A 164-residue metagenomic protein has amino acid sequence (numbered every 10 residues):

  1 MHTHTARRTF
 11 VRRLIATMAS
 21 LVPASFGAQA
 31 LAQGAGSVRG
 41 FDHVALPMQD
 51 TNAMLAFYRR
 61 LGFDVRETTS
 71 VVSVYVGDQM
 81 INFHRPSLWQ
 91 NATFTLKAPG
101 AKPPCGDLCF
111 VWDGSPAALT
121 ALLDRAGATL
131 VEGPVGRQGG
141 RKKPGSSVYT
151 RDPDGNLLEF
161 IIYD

Functional and structural regions predicted by a protein language model:
M1-S20: N-terminal secretory signal peptides and thylakoid transit peptides that target proteins across membranes
S25-N52, G106-L108, D164: N-terminal beta-strand motif that seeds the catalytic metal site of vicinal oxygen chelate
A32-G34, T93-K97: Short beta-strand/turn micro-motifs at beta-sheet edges
G40, T68, G77, P104 (+1 more regions): Exposed loop/turn and edge beta-strand positions of beta-sandwich/beta-sheet ligand-binding modules
L46-Q90: Core segments of cupin and vicinal oxygen chelate
M48-A53, P103, D107-D154: Vicinal oxygen chelate
P86, I161-D164: Short beta->alpha transition motifs characteristic of CBS
